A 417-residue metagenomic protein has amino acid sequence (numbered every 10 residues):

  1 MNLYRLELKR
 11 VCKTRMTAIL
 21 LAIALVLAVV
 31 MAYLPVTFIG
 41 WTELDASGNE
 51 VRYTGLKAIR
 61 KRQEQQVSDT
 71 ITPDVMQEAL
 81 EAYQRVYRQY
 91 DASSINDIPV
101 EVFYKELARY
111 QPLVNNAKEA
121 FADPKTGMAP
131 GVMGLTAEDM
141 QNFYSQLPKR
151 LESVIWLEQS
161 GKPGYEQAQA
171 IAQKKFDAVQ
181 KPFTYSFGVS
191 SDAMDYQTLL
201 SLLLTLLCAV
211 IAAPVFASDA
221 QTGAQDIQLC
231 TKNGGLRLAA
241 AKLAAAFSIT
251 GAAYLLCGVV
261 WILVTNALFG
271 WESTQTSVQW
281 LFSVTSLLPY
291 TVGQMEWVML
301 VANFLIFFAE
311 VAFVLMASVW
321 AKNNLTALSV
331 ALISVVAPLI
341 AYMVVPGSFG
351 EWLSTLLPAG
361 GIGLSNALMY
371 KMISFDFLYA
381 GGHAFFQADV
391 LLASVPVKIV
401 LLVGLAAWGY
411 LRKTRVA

Functional and structural regions predicted by a protein language model:
M1-L21: Aromatic- and glycine-rich beta-strand/loop motifs that create alpha-glucan
T17-L20, I306-V314, K371-A417: Alpha-helical transmembrane segments of multi-pass membrane transporters/translocases
L21-L25, L325-P338: Central hydrophobic cores of alpha-helical transmembrane segments in multi-pass integral membrane proteins
V26-E78, A82, D139-D219, A240-W320 (+1 more regions): Secretory targeting signals
F38-G134: N-terminal, intrinsically disordered, polar/charged segments of Gram-positive cell-envelope systems that serve as
D219-D226: Hydrophobic transmembrane alpha-helix segments characteristic of membrane transport and insertion machinery
L229-G235: Short helix-to-coil transition segments within interhelical loops that connect adjacent transmembrane helices
L268-S277, P346-M372: Juxtamembrane non-transmembrane "cap" segments at the membrane-aqueous interface of multi-pass membrane proteins
